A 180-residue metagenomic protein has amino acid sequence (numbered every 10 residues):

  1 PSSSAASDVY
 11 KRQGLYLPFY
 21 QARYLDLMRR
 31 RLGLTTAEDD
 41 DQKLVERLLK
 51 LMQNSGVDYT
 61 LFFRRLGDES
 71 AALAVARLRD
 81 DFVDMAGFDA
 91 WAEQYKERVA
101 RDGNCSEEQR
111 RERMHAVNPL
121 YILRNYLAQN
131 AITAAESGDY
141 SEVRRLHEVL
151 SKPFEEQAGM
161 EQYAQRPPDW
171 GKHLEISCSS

Functional and structural regions predicted by a protein language model:
P1-A6, Y10: Single conserved hydrophobic/aromatic residue that forms the stacking wall/gate of nucleotide- or nucleobase-binding
S7, E69-A74, T133-E142: Short helix-capping/linker segments at secondary-structure and domain boundaries
R12-G14: A general "terminal functional-core" signal
F19-D89: C-terminal catalytic subdomain
Y95-S180: C-terminal amphipathic alpha-helical interaction region
